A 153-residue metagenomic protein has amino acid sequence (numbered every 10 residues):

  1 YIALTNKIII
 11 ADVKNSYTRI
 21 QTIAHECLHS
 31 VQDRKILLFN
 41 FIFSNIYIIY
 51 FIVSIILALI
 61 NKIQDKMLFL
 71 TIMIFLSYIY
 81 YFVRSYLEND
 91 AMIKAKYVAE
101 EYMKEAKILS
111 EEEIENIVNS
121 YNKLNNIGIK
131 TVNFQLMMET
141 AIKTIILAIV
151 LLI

Functional and structural regions predicted by a protein language model:
Y1-F43, F82-T131: Polar-ligand-bearing catalytic/cofactor-coordination segments of membrane-embedded or membrane-tethered inner-membrane
D33-I63: Post-HEXXH active-site segment of zinc metalloproteases
F39-I49, K130-T144: Select subsegments of transmembrane alpha-helices in polytopic membrane proteins, especially boundary-proximal
L59-I74, I153: Hydrophobic alpha-helical transmembrane segments
M67, M73, M92, M103 (+1 more regions): Detector for methionine-enriched segments
M73-S85: Alpha-helical transmembrane segments of multi-pass membrane proteins
L147-I153: Juxtamembrane boundary at the C-terminal end of a transmembrane helix
